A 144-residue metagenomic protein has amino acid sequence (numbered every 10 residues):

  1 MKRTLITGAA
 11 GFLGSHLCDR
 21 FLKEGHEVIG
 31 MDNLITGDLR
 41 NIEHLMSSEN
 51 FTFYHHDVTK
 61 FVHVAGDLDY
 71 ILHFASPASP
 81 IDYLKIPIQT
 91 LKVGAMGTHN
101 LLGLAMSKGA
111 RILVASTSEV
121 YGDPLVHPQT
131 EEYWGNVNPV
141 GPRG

Functional and structural regions predicted by a protein language model:
M1-G144: N-terminal Rossmann-like NAD(P)+-binding domain of SDR-like oxidoreductases, especially those catalyzing
